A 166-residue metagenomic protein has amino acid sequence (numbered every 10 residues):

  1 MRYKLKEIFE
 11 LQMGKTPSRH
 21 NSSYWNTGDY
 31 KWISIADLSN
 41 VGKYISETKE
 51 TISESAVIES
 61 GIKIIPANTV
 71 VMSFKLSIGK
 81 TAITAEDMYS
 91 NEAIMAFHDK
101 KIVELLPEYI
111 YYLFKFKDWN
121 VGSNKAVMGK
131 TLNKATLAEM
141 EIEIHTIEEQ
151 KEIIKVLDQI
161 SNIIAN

Functional and structural regions predicted by a protein language model:
M1-T16, W32, E139-N166: Non-catalytic DNA-recognition/assembly elements of restriction-modification systems
R2-V41, I58-S60: Low-complexity, Lys/Gly-biased intrinsically disordered segments
Y3-E10, S39-E47, I83-M88, M95-I144: Basic, amphipathic alpha-helical recognition segments used for DNA target recognition
T16-H20, K80, S123-N124: A short, acidic/glycine-rich surface segment
S22-S23, T48-T51: Short Gly/aromatic-enriched secondary-structure transition segments
S22-Y24, I62, E86-D87, G129: Short secondary-structure boundary/capping segments
S34-I35, T51-K115: A short beta-sheet element
E54, K134, I147-E148: Alpha-helix N-capping/helix-start residues
